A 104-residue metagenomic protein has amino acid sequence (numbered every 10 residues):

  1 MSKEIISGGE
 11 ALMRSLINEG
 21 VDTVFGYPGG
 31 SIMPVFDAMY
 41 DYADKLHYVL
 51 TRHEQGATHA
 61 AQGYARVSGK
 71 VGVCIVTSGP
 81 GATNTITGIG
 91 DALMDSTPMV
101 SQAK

Functional and structural regions predicted by a protein language model:
M1-K104: N-terminal alpha/beta PP-like core and its mobile active-site loop of ThDP/TPP-dependent enzymes
